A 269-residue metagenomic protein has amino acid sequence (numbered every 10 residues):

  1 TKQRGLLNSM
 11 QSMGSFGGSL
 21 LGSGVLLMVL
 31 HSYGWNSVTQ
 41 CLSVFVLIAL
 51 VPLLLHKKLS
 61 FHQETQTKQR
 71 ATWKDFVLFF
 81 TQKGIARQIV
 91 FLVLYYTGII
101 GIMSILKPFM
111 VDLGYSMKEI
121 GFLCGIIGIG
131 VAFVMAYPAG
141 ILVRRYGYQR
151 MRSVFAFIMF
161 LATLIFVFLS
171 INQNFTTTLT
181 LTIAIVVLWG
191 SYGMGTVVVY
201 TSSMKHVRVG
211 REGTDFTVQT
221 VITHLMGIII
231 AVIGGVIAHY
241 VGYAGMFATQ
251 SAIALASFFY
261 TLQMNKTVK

Functional and structural regions predicted by a protein language model:
T1, G193-R208: Intracellular juxtamembrane helix-capping segments at the cytosolic ends of symmetry-related transmembrane helices
G5-G24, L30, T220-I230: Glycine-rich segments within core transmembrane alpha-helices of 12-TM secondary carriers
S37-L55, G245-Q263: Symmetry-related core transmembrane helices of the 12-TM Major Facilitator Superfamily/SLC fold
F61-V90: Juxtamembrane intracellular "pre-TM" segments in multi-pass secondary transporters
G84-F122: Extracytoplasmic gate region of multi-pass secondary transporters
V134-M151, A238-H239: Helix-to-loop junctions at the C-terminal end of transmembrane segments in multipass secondary transporters
R150-V199: C-terminal transmembrane helical hairpin of 12-TM major facilitator-type secondary transporters
G210-Y240: A late C-terminal transmembrane helix in Major Facilitator Superfamily
